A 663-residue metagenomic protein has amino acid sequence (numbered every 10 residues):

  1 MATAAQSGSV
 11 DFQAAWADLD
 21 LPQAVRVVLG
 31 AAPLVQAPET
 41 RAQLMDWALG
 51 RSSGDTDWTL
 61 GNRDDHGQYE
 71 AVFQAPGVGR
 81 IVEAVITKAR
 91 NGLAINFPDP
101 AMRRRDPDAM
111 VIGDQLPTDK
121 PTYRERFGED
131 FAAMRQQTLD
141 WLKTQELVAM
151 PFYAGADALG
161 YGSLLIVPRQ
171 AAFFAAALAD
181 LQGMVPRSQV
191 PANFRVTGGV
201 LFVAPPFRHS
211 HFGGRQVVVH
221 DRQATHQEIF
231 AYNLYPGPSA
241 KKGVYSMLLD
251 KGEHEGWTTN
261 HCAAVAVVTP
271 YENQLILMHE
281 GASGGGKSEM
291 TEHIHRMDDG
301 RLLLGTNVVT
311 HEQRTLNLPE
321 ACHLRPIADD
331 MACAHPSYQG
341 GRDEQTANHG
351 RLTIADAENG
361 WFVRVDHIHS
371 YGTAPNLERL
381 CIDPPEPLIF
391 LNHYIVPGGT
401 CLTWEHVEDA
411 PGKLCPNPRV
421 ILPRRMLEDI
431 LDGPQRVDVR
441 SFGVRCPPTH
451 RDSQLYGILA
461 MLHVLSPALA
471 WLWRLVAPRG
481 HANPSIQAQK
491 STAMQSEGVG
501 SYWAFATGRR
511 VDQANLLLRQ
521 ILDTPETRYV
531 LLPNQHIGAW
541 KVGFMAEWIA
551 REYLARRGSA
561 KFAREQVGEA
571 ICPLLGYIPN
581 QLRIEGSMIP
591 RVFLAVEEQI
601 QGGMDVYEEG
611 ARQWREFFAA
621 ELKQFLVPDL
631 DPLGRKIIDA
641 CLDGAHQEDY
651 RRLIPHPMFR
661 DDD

Functional and structural regions predicted by a protein language model:
M1-G237: Long, basic/Gly/Ser/Thr-rich N-terminal segments that mediate initial subcellular attachment or targeting
A2-V82, G360-D663: Conserved NTP phosphate-binding and transfer environment spanning the P-loop NTPase/kinase superfamily
M150, W257-V267, H311, I327 (+1 more regions): A short glycine-rich, hydrophobically flanked beta-strand micro-motif that places a catalytic Asp/Glu for divalent metal
Y161-L165, T291-E292, S337-G341, D366-H367 (+1 more regions): Short acidic, glycine/serine/threonine-rich loops at helix termini
G237, G285-S288, D298-G300, D330-P336 (+2 more regions): Flexible loop/turn segments at secondary-structure boundaries
G237-P270: N-terminal pre-Walker A segment at the start of P-loop NTPase domains
E272-G305: Glycine-rich phosphate-binding P-loop
L303-L304, V308-A410: Conserved nucleotide-sensing/catalytic segment adjacent to the nucleotide-binding pocket in NTP-handling enzymes
